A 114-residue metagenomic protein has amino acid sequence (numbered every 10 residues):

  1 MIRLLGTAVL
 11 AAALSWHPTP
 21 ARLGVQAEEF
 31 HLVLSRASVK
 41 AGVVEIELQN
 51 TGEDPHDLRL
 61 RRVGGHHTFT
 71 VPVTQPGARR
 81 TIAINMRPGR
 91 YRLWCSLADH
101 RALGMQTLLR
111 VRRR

Functional and structural regions predicted by a protein language model:
R3-R22: Bacterial Sec-dependent signal peptides at the C-terminal "C-region" and cleavage site
S15-P18, G24, H31, T74-R114: Extracellular/periplasmic metallocenter environments
A21-Q26, E47: Short, well-ordered beta-strand elements
V33-S35, F69: Surface-exposed, proline-enriched loop/turn segments that connect beta strands in immunoglobulin-like
S35-D54, R80-W94: Beta-strand cores of secreted/periplasmic/IMS beta-sandwich domains, seen most often in copper-related folds
D57-R61: Beta-strand signatures of extracellular beta-sandwich domains
R62-G64, R101: Solvent-exposed strand-loop boundary residues in beta-sheet-rich modules
G65-P72: Surface-exposed loop/edge segments in extracytoplasmic proteins
